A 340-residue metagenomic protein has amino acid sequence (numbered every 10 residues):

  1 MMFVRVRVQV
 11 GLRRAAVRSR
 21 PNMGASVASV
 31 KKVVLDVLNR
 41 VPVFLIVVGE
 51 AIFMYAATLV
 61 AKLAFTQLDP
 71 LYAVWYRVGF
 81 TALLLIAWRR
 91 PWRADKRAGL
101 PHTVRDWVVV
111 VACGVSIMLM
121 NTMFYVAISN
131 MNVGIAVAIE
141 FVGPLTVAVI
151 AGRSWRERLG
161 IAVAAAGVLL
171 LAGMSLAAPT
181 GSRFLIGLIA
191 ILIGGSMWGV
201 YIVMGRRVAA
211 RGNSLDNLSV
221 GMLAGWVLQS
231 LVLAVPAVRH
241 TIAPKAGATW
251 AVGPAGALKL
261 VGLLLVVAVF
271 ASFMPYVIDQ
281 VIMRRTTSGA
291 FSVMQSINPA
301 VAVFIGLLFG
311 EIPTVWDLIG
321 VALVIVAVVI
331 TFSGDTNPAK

Functional and structural regions predicted by a protein language model:
M2-Y76, V115, L119, M123 (+5 more regions): Glycine-/small-residue-enriched transmembrane alpha-helix faces in small-molecule transporters and effluxers
F3-V6, V10, A16, A28-V30 (+2 more regions): C-terminal-most transmembrane helix of multi-pass membrane proteins
V41-I46, Y72-W88, R158-V163, I186-I193 (+1 more regions): Hydrophobic alpha-helical transmembrane segments of multi-pass integral membrane proteins, especially transporters
F53-A56, W92-A136, L170, A268-T286: Specific transmembrane alpha-helical segments of multi-pass solute transporters/efflux pumps, especially DMT/EamA
L59-P70, A172-F184, A237-L258, E311-P313: Membrane-interface helix termini and inter-helical loops of multi-pass transporters
A64, A73, R77, A127 (+6 more regions): Hydrophobic/aromatic residues within transmembrane alpha-helices of multi-pass small-molecule transporters
Y76, A136-V142, M204-V227, A268-L307: Helix-helix packing/entry segments at the starts of transmembrane helices
L85, V142, R156-L176, I305 (+1 more regions): Hydrophobic transmembrane alpha-helices of multi-pass small-molecule transport proteins
